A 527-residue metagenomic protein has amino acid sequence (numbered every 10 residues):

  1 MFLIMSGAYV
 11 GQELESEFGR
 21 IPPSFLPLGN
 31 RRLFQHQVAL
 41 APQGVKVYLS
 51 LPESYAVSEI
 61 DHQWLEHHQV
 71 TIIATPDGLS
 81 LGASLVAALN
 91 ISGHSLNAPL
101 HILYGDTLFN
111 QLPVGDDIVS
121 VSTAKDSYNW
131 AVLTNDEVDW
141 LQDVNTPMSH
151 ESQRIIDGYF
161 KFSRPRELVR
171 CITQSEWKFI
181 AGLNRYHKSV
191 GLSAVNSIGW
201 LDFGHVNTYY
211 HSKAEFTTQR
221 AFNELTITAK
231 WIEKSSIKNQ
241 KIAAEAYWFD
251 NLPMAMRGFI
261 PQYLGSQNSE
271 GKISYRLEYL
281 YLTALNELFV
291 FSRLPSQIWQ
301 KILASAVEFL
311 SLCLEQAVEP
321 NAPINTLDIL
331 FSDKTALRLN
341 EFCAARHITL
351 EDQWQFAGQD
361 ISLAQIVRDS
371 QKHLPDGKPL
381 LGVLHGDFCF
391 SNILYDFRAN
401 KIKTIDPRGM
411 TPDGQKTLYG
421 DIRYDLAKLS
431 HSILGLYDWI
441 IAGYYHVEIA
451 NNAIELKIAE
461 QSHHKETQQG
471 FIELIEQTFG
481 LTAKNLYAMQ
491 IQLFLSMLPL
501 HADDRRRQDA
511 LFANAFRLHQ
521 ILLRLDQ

Functional and structural regions predicted by a protein language model:
M1-I21: N-terminal nucleotide-binding beta1-loop-alpha1 segment
F2-S6, L96, Q153-A229: Conserved alpha/beta core of the MobA/IspD/sugar-nucleotide pyrophosphorylase nucleotidyltransferase superfamily
D61-E137: Conserved beta-loop-beta/alpha segment of the NTase-like Rossmann-fold superfamily that binds/positions NTPs
L108-Y186: Conserved core of the sugar-phosphate nucleotidyltransferase
R220-D250, L285-S292: ATP-binding glycine-rich loop module of kinase domains
L288-R338, E351, L363-G377, I491: Conserved kinase catalytic-core helix
R368-G420: Active-site acidic catalytic loop and adjacent metal/ATP-binding pocket of ATP-dependent phosphoryl transfer enzymes
M410-L474, I491-R506: Active-site activation/catalytic loop segments of kinase-like enzymes and analogous catalytic loops in related
